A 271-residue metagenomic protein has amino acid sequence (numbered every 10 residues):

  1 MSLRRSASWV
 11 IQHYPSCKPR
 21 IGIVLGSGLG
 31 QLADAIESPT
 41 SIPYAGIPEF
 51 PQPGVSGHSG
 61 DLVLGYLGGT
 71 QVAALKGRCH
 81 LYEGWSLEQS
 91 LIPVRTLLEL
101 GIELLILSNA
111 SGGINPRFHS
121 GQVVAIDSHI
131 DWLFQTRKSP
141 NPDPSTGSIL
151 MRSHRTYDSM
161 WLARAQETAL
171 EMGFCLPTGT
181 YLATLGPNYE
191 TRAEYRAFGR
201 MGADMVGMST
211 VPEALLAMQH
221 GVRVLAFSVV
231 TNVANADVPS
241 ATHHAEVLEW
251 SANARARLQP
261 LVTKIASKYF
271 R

Functional and structural regions predicted by a protein language model:
M1-S153: Metabolite-binding pocket within alpha/beta catalytic cores that recognizes anionic/polar moieties
W9, H13-S16, M160, R164-C175 (+1 more regions): Generic non-transmembrane alpha-helical segments
L98-G101, G199, M218: Non-catalytic positions within long, well-ordered alpha-helices that form the structural scaffold/packing of enzyme
E103-L104, D204, R223: Short acidic/polar active-site loop segments enriched in Thr and Asp
H154-G199: Active-site rim beta-loop-alpha module in soluble metabolic enzymes
M208-E246: Zn-dependent metallopeptidase/amidohydrolase metal-coordination segment
A234-R271: His/Asp/Glu-rich mid-to-C-terminal helical/loop segments that flank catalytic regions of hydrolases
